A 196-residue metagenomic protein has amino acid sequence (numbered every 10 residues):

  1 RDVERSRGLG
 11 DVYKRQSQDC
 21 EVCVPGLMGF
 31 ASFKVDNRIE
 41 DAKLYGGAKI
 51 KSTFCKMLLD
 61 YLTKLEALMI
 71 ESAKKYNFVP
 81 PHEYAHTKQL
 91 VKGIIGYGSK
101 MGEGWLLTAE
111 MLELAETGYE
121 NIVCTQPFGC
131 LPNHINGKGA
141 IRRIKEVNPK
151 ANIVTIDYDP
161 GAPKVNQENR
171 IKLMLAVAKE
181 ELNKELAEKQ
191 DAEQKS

Functional and structural regions predicted by a protein language model:
D2-Y13: Single conserved hydrophobic/aromatic residue that forms the stacking wall/gate of nucleotide- or nucleobase-binding
R7, D36-L44, I135-G137, Q167-N169: Short glycine/threonine-rich loop-to-helix capping motif typified by GTGT followed within a few residues by an Asp-Pro
D11-E110, T117: Redox- and metal-dependent alpha/beta enzyme cores, enriched for Fe-S-associated oxidoreductases and cofactor-handling
D11-S17, E83-K184: Hydrophobic alpha/beta core scaffold segments
N183-L186, D191: Divalent-metal-activated hydrolytic enzyme cores
A192-S196: Iron-sulfur (Fe-S) cluster-binding modules
